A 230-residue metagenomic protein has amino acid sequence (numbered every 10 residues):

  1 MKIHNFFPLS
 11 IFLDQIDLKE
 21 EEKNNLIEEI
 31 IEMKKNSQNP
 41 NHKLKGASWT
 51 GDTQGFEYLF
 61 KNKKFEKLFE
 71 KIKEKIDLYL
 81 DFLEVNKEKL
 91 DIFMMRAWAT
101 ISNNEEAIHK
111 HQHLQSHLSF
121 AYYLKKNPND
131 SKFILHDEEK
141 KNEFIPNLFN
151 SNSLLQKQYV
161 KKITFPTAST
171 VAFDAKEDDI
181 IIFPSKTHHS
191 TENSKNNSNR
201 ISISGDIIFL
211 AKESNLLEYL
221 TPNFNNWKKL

Functional and structural regions predicted by a protein language model:
M1-N86, A107, F224: Non-heme Fe(II)/2-oxoglutarate
K2, H109-K110, T191-N196: Short proline/glycine-enriched turn/loop segments at secondary-structure junctions
Q38-P40, E143-L148, N223-L230: Short, cationic low-complexity segments
K63-F93, N103-L118, L124-P128, Y219-L220 (+1 more regions): Active-site region of the double-stranded beta-helix
A97-A99, F120-Y122, I203-I207: A structural signal for short, well-ordered beta-strand segments
W98, H109-H113, H188-H189: Histidine-centered active-site/metal-ligand motif
N103-I180, E213-E218: Catalytic core of non-heme Fe(II) oxygenases with the double-stranded beta-helix
V160-L230: Catalytic core of Fe(II)/2-oxoglutarate
